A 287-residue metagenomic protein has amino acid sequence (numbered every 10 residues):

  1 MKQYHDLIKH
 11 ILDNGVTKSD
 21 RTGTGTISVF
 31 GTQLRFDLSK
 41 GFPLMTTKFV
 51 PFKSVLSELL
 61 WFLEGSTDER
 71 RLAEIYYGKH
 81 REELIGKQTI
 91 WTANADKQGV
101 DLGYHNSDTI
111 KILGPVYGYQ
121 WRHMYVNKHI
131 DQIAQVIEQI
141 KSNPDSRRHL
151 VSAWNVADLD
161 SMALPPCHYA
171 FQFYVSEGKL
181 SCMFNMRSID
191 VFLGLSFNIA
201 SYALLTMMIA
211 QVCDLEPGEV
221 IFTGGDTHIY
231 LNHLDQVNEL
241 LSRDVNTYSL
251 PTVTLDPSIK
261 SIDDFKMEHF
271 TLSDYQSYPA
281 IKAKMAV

Functional and structural regions predicted by a protein language model:
M1-V287: Terminal, non-catalytic protein-protein interaction segments that mediate quaternary/complex assembly
